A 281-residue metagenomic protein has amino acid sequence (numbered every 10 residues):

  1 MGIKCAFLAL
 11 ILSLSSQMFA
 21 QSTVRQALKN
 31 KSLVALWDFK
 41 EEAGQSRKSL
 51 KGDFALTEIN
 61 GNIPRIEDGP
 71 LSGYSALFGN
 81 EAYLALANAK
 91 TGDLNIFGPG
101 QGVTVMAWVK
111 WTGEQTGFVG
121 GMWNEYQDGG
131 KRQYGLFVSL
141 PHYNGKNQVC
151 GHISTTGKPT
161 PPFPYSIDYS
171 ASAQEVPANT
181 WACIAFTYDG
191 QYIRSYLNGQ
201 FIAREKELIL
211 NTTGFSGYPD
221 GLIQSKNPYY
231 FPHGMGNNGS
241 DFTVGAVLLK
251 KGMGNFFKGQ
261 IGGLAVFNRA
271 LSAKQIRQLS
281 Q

Functional and structural regions predicted by a protein language model:
M1-S22: Bacterial Sec-dependent N-terminal signal peptides
Q21-N60, I66-Q281: Extracellular glycan-associated modules
